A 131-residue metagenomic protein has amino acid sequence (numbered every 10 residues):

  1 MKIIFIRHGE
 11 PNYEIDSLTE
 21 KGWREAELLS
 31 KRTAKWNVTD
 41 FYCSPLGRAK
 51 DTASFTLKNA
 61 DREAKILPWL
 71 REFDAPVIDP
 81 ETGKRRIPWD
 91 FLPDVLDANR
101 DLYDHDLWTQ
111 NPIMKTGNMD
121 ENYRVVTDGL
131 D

Functional and structural regions predicted by a protein language model:
M1-R71, R124: Active-site-proximal alpha-helix that buttresses catalytic centers in soluble enzyme cores
D61-D131: Phosphate-handling substructures
